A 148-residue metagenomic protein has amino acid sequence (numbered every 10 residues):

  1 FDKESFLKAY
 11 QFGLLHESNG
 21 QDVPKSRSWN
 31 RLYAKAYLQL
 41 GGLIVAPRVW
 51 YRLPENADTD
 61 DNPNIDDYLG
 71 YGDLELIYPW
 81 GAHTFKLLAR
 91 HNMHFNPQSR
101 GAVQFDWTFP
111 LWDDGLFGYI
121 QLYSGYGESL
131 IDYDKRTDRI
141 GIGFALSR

Functional and structural regions predicted by a protein language model:
F1-G81, A89-H91, N96-Q98, G118 (+2 more regions): Outer-membrane pore/translocation modules
S18-G20, L111, R148: Beta-strand elements of well-folded, non-transmembrane domains
R100-L111: Short, electropositive alpha-helical surface patch
W107, S129-L130: Generic recognition of flexible, low-complexity loop/linker segments
D113-L116: Short glycine/proline-rich, acidic loop/turn segments that cap or connect secondary-structure elements
Q121, S129, L146-R148: Flexible, glycine-rich linker and terminal segments associated with outer-membrane beta-barrel/transport systems
T137-R148: Outer-membrane beta-barrel "beta-signal"
